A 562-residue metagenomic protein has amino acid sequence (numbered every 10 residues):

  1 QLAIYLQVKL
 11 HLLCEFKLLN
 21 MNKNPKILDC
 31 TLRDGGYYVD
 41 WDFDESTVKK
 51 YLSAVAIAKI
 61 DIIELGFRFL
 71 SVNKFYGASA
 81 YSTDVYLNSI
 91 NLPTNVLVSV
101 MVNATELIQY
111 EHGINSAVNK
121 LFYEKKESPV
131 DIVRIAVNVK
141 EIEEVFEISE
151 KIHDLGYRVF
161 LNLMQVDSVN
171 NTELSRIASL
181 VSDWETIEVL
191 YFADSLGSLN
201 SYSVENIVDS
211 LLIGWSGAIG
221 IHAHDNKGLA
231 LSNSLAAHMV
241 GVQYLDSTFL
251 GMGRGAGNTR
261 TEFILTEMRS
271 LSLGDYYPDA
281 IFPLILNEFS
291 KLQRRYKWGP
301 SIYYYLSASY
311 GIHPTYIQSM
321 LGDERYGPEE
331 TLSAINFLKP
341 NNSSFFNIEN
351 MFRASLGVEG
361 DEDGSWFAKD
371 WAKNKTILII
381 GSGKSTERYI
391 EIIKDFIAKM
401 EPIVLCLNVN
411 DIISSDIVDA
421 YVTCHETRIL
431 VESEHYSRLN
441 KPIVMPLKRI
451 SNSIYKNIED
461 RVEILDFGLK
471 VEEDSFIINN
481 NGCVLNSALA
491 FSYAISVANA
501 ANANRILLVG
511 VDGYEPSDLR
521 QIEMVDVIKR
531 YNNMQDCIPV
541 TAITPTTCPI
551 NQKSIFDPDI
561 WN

Functional and structural regions predicted by a protein language model:
Q1-Y5, N24, F75-G77, L92 (+4 more regions): Intrinsic-disorder/low-complexity coil detector
H11, F16, F43, S319 (+3 more regions): Ubiquitous "structural anchor" signal
L12, L18-D363: Catalytic cores and adjacent flexible loops of soluble metabolic enzymes that perform enolate/carbanion chemistry on
G360-N562: Metal-ion/cofactor- or nucleotide/acyl-coenzyme-handling active-site neighborhoods
